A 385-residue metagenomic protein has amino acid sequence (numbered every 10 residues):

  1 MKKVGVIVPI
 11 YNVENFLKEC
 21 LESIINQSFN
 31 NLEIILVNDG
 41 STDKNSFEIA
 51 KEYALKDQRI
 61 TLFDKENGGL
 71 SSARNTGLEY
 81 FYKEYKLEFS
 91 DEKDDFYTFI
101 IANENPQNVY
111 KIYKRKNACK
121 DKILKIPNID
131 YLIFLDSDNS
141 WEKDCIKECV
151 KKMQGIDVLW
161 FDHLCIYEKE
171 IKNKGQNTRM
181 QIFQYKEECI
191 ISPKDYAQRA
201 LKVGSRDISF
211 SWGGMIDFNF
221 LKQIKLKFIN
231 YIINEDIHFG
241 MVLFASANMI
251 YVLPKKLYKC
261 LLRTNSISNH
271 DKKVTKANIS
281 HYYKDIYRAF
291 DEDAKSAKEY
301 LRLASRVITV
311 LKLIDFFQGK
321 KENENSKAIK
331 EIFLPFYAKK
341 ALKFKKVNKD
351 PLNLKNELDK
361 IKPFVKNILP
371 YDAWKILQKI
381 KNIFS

Functional and structural regions predicted by a protein language model:
M1-K284: Nucleotide-sugar donor-binding/catalytic module of glycosyltransferases that assemble extracellular/cell-envelope
Y53, A200, F316, F364 (+2 more regions): Residues that form generic nucleotide/phosphate-binding pockets
Y82, I314-Q318, L342: Alpha-helical repeat scaffolds in large eukaryotic proteins
K86-D94, G213-G214, D285-F290, D315-F317 (+1 more regions): A short, terminal or domain-edge coil/loop segment
I156, N323-S385: Membrane-interface aromatic/basic loop that binds lipid-linked glycans or pyrophosphate carriers, typified by
I171-G175, D293-K295, V365-I368: Short, flexible/disordered intra-domain loops and linkers
I237-A245, V307-L311, P335-K340: P-loop NTPase catalytic cores that bind/hydrolyze ATP
Y258-R263, N269-E322: Catalytic core of nucleotide-sugar-dependent glycosyltransferases
